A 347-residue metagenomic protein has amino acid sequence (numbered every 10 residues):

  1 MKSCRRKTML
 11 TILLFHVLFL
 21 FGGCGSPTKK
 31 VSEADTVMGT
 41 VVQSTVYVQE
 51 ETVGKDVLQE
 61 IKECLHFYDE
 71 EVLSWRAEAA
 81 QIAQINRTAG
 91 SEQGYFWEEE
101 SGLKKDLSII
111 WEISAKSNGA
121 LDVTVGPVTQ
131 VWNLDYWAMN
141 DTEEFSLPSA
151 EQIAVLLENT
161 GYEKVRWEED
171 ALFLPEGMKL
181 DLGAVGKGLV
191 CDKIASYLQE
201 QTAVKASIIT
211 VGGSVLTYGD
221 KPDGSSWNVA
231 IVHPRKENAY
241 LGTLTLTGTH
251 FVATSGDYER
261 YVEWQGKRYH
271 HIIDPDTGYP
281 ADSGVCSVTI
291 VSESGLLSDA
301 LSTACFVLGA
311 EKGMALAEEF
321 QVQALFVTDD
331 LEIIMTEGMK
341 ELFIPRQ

Functional and structural regions predicted by a protein language model:
K2-L10, H16-Q347: Mature catalytic core of soluble alpha/beta enzymes
